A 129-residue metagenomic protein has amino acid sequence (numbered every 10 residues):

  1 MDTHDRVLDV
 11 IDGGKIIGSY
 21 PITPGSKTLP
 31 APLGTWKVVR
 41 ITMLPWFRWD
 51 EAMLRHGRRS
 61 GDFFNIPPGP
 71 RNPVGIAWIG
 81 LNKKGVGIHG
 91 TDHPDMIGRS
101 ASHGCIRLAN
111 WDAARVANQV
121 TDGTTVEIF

Functional and structural regions predicted by a protein language model:
M1-P45, I76-A77: Cell wall/extracellular polymer interaction/catalysis modules
A52-F129: Exported/periplasmic cell-wall-interacting domains
